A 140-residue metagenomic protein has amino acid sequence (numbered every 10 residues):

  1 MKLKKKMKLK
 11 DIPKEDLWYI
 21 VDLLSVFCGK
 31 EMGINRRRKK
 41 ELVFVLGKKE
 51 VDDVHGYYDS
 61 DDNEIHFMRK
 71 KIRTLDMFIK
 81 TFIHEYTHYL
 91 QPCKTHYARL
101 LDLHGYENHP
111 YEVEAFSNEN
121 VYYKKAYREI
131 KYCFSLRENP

Functional and structural regions predicted by a protein language model:
M1-I12, N35, K40-V51: Hydrophobic or amphipathic, alpha-helical segments that drive membrane association/targeting
P13-R37: Zn2+-dependent metallopeptidase catalytic core
L24, L42-F44, I65-F67, F82: Hydrophobic beta-strand residues in large extracellular and virion-surface proteins
V45-D76: Active-site scaffold of zinc-dependent metalloenzymes
D76-K80, P92-E119, K131: Post-HEXXH active-site segment of zinc metalloproteases
I83-Q91: Short active-site segment of divalent metal-dependent hydrolases/proteases that encodes the spacing between
Y123-P140: Long, well-structured alpha-helical subdomains associated with metal-dependent extracellular/ecto-lumenal hydrolases
